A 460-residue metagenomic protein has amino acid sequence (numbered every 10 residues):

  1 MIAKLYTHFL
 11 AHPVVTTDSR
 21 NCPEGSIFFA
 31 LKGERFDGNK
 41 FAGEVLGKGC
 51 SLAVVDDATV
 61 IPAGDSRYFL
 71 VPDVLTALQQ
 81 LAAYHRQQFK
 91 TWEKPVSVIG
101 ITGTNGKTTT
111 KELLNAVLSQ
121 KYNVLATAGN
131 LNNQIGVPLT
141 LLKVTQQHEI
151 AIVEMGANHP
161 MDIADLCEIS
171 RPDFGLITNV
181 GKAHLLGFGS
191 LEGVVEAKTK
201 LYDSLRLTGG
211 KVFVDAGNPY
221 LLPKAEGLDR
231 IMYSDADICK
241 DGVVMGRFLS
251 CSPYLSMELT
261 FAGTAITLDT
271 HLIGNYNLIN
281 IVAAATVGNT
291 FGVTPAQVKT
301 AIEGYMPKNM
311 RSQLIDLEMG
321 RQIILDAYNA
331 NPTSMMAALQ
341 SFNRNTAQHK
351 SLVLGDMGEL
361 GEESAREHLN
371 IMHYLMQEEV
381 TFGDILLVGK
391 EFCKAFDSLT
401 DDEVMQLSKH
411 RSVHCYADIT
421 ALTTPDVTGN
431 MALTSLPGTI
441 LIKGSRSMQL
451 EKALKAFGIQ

Functional and structural regions predicted by a protein language model:
M1-Q80, Y84, I273, R344-A347 (+2 more regions): N-terminal leader/targeting and accessory segments in enzymes
A3, G25, T59-G64, L176-Q322 (+3 more regions): Acidic, Mg2+-coordinating active-site environments of NTP-dependent enzymes
S26, V45, L81, I101 (+13 more regions): Residue-level signal for inorganic ion chemistry
G33-F36, K308, A327-M405: Active-site beta-alpha connecting loops in nucleotide-dependent enzymes
F69-D73, H410-L422: Short acidic-hydrophobic, aromatic-tinged amphipathic segments that line or gate anion-handling sites
A77-A216, Y220-L228, G288, K455-Q460: Phosphate-binding loop of NTP-binding sites
I101, N309-Q313, S447-L454: ATP-dependent carboxylate/acyl-activation modules
E168, T420-T434: Short amphipathic alpha-helix with an adjacent loop that forms part of the alpha/beta core around
